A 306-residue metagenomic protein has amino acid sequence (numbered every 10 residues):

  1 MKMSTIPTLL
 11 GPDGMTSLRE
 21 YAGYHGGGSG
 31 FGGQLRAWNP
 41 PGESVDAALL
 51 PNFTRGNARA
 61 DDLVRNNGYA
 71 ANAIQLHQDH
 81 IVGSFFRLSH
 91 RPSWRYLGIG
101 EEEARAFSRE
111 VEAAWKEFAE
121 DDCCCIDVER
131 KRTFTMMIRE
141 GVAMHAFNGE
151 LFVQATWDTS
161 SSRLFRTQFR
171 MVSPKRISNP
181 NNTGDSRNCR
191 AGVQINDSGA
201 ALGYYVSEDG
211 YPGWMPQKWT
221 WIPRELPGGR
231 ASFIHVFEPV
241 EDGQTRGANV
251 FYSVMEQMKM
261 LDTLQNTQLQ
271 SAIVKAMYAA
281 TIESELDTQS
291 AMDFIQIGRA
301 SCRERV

Functional and structural regions predicted by a protein language model:
M1-E102: N-terminal-proximal low-complexity accessory segments that begin disordered and transition into the first
T5, S17, R59, Y69-N72 (+8 more regions): Exposed alpha-helical structural elements
L9, A114, I297-G298: Compositionally biased, intrinsically disordered low-complexity segments
R19, Q194-N196, Q265, E283: Generic, ordered loop/turn and secondary-structure boundary motif
L76-P239: Structured, mid-chain assembly/scaffold modules that mediate subunit interfaces within large macromolecular complexes
A231-R303: Extended, charged amphipathic alpha-helical segments
